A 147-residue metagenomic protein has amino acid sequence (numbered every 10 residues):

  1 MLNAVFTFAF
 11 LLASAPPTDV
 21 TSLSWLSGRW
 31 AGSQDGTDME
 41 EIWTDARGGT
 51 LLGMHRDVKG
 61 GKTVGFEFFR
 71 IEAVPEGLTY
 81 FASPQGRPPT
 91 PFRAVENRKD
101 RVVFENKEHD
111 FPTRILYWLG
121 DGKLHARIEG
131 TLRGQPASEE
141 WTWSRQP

Functional and structural regions predicted by a protein language model:
M1-F8: Sec-dependent signal peptide recognition, specifically the positively charged N-region followed immediately by
L11-S22: Cleaved targeting-peptide boundary
V20-W25, Y80, E139-P147: Beta-rich carbohydrate-recognition and catalytic domains
L26-S27, G32-E108: Central antiparallel beta-sheet cores of small beta-barrel/beta-sandwich binding domains
A94, K99, L119-H125, E129-P147: Edge beta-strand at a domain terminus
D110-T113: Charged, amphipathic alpha-helical segments
I115-Y117: Exposed beta-sheet edge/beta-hairpin loop segments within beta-rich domains
